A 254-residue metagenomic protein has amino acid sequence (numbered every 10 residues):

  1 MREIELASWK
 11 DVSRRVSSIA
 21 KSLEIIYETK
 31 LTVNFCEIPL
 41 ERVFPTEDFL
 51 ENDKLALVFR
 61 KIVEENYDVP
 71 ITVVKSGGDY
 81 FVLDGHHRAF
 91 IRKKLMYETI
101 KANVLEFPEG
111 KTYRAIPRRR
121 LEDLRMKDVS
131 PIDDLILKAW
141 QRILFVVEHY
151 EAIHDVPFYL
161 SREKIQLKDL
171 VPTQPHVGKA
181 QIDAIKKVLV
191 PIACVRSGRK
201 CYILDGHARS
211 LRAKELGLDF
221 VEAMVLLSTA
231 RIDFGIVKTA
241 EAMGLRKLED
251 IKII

Functional and structural regions predicted by a protein language model:
M1-L83, H87-L204, A208-L227, D233-I236: Short, charged/polar connector segments at secondary-structure boundaries
I136-W140, E249-I254: Extended, charge-rich low-complexity interaction segments
A240-L245: Long, compositionally biased intrinsically disordered regions enriched in Pro/Ser/Gly with frequent acidic/glutamine
